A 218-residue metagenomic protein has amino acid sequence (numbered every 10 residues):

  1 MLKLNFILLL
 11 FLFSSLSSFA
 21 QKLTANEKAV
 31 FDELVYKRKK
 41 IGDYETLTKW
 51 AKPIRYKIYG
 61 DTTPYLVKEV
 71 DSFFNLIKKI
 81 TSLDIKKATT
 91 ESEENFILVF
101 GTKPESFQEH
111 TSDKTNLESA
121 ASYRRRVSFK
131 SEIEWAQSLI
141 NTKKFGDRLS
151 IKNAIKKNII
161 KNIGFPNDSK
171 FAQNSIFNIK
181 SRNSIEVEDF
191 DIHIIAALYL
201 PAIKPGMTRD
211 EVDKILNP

Functional and structural regions predicted by a protein language model:
L4-S14: Sec-dependent N-terminal signal peptides
L16-K22: Sec/Tat signal peptide C-region and signal peptidase I cleavage site
L23, F31, K40-Y44, K114-S150 (+1 more regions): Metalloprotease/metallohydrolase-associated module, dominated by Zn2+-dependent proteases
E27: Transition-metal
E33-Y44, V70, I80-D84: N-terminal post-signal-peptidase region of extra-cytosolic proteins
T46-T48, A88: Surface-exposed acidic, glycine-flexible loop patches that form ligand/cofactor-binding and adhesion interfaces
T48-T62: Acidic/histidine-rich, surface-exposed loop or edge segments in extracytoplasmic proteins
P64-A172: Metzincin-family zinc-dependent endopeptidase catalytic domain
